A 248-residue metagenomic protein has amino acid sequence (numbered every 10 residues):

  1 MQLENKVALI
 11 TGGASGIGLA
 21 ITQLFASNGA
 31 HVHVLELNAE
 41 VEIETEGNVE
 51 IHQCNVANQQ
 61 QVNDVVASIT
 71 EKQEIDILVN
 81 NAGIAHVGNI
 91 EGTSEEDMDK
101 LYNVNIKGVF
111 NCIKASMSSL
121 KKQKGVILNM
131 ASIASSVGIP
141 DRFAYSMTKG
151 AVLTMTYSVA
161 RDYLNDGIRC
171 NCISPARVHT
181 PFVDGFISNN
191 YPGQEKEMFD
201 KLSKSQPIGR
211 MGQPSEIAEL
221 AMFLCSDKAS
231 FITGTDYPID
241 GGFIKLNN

Functional and structural regions predicted by a protein language model:
E4, V137, M222, T233-N248: Short C-terminal tail/terminal secondary-structure segment of NAD(P)H-dependent dehydrogenase/reductase domains
V7, A14-S15: Conserved glycine-rich cofactor-binding loop
N89-I90, D97-Y102, L202: Substrate-binding pocket helix/loop in short-chain dehydrogenase/reductase
I113, T148, T156: Active-site helix of classical SDR
S118, R161-N165, S230: Alpha-helical segment proximal to the catalytic Tyr-Lys
S132: Residue(s) in the substrate-gating loop at a strand-loop-helix junction that position the organic substrate next
C172, T180, Q194-K228, I232 (+1 more regions): C-terminal helical subdomain
